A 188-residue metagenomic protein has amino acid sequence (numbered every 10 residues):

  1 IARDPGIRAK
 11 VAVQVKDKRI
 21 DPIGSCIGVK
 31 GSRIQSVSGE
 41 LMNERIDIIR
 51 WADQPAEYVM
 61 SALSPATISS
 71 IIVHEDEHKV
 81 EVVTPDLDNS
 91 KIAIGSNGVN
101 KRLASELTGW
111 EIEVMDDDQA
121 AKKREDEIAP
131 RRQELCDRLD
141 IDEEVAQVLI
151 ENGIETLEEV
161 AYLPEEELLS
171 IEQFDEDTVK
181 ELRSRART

Functional and structural regions predicted by a protein language model:
I1-T188: RNA-contacting regions in translation and RNA-metabolism proteins, encompassing KH/S1 modules where present
